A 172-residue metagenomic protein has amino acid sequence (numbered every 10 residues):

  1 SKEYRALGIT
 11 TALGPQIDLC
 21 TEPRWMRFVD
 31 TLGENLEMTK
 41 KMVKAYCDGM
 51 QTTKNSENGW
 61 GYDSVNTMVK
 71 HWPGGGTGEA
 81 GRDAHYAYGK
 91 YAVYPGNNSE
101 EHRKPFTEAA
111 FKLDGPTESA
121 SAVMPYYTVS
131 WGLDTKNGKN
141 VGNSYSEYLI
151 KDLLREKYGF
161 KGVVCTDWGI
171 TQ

Functional and structural regions predicted by a protein language model:
S1-Q172: Glycoside hydrolase catalytic-domain context in secreted enzymes
